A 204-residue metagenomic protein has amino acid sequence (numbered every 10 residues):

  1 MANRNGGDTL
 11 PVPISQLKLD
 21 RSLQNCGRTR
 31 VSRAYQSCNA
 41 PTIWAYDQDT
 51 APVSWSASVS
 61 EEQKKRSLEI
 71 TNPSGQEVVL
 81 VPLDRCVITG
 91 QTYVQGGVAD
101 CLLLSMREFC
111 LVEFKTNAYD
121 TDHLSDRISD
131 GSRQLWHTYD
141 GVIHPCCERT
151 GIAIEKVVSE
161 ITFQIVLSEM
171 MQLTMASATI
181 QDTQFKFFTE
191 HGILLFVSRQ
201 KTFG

Functional and structural regions predicted by a protein language model:
M1-Y93: Basic, amphipathic N-terminal segments that precede the first structured/catalytic domain
V94-M106, G131: Catalytic centers of nucleases
G97, E108, S159-I161: Residues at beta-strand starts and edge strands
C101-L103, E108-N117: Conserved catalytic cores of phosphodiester-cleaving nucleases, focusing on short active-site segments
K115-S125: Short beta-strand-loop-alpha-helix junction that forms the active-site gateway of nucleic-acid-processing nucleases
L124-S168: Catalytic cores of nucleic-acid endonucleases
Q164-G204: Short, low-complexity, polybasic intrinsically disordered segments
